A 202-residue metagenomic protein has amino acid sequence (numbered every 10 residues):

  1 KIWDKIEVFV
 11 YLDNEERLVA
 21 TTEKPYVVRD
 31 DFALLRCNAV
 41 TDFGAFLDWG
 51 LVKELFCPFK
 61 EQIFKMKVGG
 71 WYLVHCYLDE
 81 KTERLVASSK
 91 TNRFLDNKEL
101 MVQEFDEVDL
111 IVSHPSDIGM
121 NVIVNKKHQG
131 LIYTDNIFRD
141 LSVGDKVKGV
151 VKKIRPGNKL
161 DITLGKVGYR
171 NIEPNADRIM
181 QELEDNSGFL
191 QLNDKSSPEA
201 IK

Functional and structural regions predicted by a protein language model:
K1-K202: Single-stranded RNA-binding regions, centering on S1/OB-family and related RNA-binding modules
